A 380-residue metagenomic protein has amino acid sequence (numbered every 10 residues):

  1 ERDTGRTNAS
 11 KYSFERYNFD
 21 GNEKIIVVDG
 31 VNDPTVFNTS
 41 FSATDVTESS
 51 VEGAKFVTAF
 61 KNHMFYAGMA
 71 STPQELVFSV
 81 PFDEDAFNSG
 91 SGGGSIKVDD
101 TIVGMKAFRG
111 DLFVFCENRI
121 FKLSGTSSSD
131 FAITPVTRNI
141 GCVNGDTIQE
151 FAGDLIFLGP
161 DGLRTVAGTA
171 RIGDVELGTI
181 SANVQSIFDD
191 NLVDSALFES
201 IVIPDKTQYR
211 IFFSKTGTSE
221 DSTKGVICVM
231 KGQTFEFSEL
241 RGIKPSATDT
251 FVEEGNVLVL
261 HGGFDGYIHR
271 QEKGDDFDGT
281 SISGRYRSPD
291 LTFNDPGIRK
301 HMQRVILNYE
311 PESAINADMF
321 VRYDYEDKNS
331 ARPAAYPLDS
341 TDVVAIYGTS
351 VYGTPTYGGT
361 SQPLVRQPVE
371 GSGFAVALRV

Functional and structural regions predicted by a protein language model:
E1, V36, T47-F121, L197-M230 (+1 more regions): N-terminal beta-propeller domains
E1-I25, D130, R138-D154, P160-V380: Beta-sheet repeat architectures centered on beta-propellers
R2-R6, S42-E48, S89-I96, A132-T137 (+1 more regions): A short beta-strand motif characteristic of beta-propeller blades
K11-S49: Hydrophobic or amphipathic alpha-helical targeting/insertion segments
N22, G30-V31, K61, A70 (+6 more regions): Surface-exposed loop/turn positions within WD40 beta-propeller blades
N38-F41, F82, G125-S128, T169-A170 (+1 more regions): Short loop/turn segments that connect beta-strands within beta-propeller blades
E75-V77, S124-T126, G168, V175-E176: A short secondary-structure junction signal
L112-T137: Surface-exposed extracellular loop regions of Gram-negative outer-membrane beta-barrel proteins
